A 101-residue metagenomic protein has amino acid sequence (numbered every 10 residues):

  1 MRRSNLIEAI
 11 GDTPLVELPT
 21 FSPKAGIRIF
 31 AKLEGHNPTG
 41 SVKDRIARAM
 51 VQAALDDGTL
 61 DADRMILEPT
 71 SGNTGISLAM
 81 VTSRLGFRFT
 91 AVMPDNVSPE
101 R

Functional and structural regions predicted by a protein language model:
M1-R101: PLP-dependent amino-acid enzyme catalytic core
